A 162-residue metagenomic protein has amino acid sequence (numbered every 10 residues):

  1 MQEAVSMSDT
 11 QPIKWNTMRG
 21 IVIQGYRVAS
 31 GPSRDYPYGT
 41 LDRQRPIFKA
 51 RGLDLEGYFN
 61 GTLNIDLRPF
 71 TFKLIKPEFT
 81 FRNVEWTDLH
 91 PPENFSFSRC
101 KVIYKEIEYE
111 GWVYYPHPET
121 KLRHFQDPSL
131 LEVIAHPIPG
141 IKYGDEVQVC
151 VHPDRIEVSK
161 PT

Functional and structural regions predicted by a protein language model:
V5-H90: Anionic-ligand-binding alpha/beta catalytic cores of soluble enzymes and soluble regulatory domains that recognize
G25, P116-H117, H152: Fold-independent oxyanion-binding glycine-rich loops and adjacent beta-strand/coil segments at enzyme active sites
F81-I138: Glycine-rich active-site loops that engage anionic ligands at enzyme catalytic sites
A135, V151-P153: Conserved "cap/hinge" positions at secondary-structure junctions
G140-K142: Residue-level "contact hotspot" at macromolecular interaction interfaces
G144-V149: Loop/turn positions that initiate beta-strands
D154-T162: Short, Lys/Arg- and Gly-enriched loop/turn segments at beta-strand edges
